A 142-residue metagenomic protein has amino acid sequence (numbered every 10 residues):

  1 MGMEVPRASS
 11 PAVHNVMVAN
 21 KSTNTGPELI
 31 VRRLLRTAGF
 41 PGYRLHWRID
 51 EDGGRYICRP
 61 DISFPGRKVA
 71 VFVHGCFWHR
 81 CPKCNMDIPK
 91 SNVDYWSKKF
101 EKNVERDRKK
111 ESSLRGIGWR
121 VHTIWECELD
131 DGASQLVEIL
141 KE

Functional and structural regions predicted by a protein language model:
M1-E142: Nucleic-acid endo/exonuclease domains
